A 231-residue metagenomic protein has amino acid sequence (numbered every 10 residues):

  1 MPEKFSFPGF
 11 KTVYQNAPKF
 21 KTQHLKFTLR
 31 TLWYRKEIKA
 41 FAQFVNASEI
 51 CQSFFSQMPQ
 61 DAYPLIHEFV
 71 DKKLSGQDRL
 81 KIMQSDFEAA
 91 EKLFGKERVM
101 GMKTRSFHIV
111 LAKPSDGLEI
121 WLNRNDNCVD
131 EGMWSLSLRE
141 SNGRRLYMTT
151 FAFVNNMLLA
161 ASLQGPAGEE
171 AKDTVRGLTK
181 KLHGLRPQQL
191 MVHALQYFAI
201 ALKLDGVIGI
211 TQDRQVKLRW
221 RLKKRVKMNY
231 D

Functional and structural regions predicted by a protein language model:
M1-G177: Non-catalytic substrate-recognition and accessory regions of acyl/acetyltransferase enzymes
R145-M148, A152-D231: Acyl-donor binding region in acyl/amide transferases
